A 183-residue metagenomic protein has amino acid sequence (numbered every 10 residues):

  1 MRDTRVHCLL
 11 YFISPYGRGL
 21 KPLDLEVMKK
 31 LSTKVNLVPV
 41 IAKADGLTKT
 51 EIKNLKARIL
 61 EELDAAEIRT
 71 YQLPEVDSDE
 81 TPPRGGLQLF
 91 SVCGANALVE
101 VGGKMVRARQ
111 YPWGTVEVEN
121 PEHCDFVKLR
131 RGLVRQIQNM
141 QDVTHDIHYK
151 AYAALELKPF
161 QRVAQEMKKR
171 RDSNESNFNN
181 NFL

Functional and structural regions predicted by a protein language model:
M1-L9, I13-K30, N139: Switch II of P-loop NTPase G domains
R5, L23, T33-E175, N179-L183: Conserved GTP-binding G-domain of TRAFAC-class P-loop NTPases and closely related GTPase folds
